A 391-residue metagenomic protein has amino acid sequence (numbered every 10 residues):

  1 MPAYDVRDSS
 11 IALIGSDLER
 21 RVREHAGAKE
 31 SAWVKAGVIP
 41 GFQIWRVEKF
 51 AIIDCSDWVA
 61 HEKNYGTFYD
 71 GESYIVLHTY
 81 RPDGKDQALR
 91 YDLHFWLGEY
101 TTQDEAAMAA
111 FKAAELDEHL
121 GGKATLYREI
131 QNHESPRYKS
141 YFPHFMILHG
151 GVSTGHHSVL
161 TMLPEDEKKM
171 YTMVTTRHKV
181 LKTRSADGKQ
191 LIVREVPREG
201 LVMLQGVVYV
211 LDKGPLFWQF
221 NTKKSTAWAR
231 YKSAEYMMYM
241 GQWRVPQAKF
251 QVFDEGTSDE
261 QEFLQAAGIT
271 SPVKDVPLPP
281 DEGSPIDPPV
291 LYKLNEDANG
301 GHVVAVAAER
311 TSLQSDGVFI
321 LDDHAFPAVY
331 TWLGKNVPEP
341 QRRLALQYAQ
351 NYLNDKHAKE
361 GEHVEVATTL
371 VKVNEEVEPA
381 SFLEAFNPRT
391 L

Functional and structural regions predicted by a protein language model:
M1-L391: Long, low-complexity regulatory segments enriched in Ser/Thr/Pro/Gly and acidic residues
